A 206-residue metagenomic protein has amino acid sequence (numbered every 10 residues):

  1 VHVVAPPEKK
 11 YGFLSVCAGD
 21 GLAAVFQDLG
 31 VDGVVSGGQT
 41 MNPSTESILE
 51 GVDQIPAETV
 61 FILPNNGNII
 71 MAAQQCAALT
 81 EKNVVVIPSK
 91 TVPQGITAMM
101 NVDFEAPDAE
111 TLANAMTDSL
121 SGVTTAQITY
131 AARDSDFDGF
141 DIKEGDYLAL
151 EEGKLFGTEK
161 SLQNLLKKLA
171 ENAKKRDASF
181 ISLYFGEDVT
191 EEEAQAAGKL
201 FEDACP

Functional and structural regions predicted by a protein language model:
V1-P206: N-terminal loops that bind phosphate or other acidic moieties and the adjacent beta-alpha structural core
